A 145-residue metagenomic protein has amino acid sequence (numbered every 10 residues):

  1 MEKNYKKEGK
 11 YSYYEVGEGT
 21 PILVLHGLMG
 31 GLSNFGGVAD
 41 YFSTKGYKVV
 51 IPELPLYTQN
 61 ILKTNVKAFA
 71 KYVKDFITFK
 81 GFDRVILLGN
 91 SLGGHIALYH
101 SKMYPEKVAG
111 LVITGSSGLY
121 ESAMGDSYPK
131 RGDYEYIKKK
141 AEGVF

Functional and structural regions predicted by a protein language model:
M1-K10: N-terminal cap/lid segment of alpha/beta-hydrolase-fold proteins
S12-Q59: Conserved HGGG/HGGXW glycine-rich cap/lid loop of the alpha/beta-hydrolase fold
P21, K48, D83-I86, K107-G110: Structural signature of beta-strand start/N-cap positions in the alpha/beta core of ABC transporter nucleotide-binding
N34-G36, Q59-T64, S122-G125: Conserved catalytic-core motifs of eukaryotic protein kinase domains, centered on the activation segment
G36, K74, L98-K102: Short, hydrophobic alpha-helix immediately C-terminal to the catalytic nucleophile
T44, V50-L88: Active-site loop/oxyanion-hole signature of alpha/beta-hydrolase fold enzymes
G89, G93-A97: Gly/Ala-rich beta-loop-alpha elbow adjacent to hydrolase catalytic centers
L98, K102, A109-G143: Flexible "cap/lid" loop of the alpha/beta hydrolase fold
